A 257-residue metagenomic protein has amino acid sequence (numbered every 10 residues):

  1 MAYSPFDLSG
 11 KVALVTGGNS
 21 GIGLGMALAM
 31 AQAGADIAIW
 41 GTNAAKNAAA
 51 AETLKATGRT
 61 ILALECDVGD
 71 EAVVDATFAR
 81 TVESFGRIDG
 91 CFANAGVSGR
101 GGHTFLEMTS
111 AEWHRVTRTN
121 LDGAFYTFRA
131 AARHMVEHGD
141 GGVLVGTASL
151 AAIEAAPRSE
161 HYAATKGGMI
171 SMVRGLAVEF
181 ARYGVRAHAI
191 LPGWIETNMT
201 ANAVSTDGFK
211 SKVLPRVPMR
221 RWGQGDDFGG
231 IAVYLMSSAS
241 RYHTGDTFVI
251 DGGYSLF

Functional and structural regions predicted by a protein language model:
A2-S4, G102, V233, T244-F257: Short C-terminal tail/terminal secondary-structure segment of NAD(P)H-dependent dehydrogenase/reductase domains
V12, N19-G21, N43: Conserved glycine-rich cofactor-binding loop
F92, A181, R186, H243-G245: Short, small/polar-rich loop/turn modules that mediate ligand/substrate recognition or access, typified
G102-F105, T109-T117, V213: Substrate-binding pocket helix/loop in short-chain dehydrogenase/reductase
F128, T165, V173: Active-site helix of classical SDR
R133, V178-R182, R241: Alpha-helical segment proximal to the catalytic Tyr-Lys
S149: Residue(s) in the substrate-gating loop at a strand-loop-helix junction that position the organic substrate next
